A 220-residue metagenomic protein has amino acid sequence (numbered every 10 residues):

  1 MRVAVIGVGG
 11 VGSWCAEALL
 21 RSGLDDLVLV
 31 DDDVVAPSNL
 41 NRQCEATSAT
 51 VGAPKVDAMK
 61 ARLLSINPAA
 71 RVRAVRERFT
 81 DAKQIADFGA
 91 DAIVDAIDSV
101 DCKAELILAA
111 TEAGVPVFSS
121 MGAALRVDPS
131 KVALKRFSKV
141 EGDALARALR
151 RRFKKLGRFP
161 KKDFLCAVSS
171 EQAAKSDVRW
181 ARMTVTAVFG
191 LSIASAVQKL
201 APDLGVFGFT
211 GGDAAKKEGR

Functional and structural regions predicted by a protein language model:
M1-R220: Adenine nucleotide-associated cytosolic modules
